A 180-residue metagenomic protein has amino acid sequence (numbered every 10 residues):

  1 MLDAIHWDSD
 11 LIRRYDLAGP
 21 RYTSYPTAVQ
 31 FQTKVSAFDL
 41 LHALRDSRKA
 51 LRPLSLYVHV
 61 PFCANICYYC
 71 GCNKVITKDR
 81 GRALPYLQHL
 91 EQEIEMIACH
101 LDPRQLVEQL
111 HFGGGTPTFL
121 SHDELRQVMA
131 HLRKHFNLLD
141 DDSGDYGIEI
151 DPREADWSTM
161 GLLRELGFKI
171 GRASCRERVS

Functional and structural regions predicted by a protein language model:
M1-L54, P103: Flexible, acidic/Gly-rich N-terminal and inter-domain linker regions that tether and position cofactor-handling modules
P53-L87, L166, R176: Canonical Radical SAM [4Fe-4S] cluster-binding loop centered on the CxxxCxxC motif and its immediate flanking residues
V60, G114, I150-P152: A cross-domain feature marking catalytic cores of carbohydrate-active enzymes and several ubiquitous metabolic/repair
C63, L90, F112, I148 (+1 more regions): Conserved, mostly hydrophobic/aromatic
G81-E91, P152-S158: Glycine-rich anion/phosphate-binding loops
Q92-H111: Short Fe-S-cluster ligation motifs
R104-E108, S121-S180: Radical SAM/AdoMet-radical enzyme domain recognition
H111-P117: Glycine-rich beta-strand-to-loop/alpha-helix junction loops that act as flexible
